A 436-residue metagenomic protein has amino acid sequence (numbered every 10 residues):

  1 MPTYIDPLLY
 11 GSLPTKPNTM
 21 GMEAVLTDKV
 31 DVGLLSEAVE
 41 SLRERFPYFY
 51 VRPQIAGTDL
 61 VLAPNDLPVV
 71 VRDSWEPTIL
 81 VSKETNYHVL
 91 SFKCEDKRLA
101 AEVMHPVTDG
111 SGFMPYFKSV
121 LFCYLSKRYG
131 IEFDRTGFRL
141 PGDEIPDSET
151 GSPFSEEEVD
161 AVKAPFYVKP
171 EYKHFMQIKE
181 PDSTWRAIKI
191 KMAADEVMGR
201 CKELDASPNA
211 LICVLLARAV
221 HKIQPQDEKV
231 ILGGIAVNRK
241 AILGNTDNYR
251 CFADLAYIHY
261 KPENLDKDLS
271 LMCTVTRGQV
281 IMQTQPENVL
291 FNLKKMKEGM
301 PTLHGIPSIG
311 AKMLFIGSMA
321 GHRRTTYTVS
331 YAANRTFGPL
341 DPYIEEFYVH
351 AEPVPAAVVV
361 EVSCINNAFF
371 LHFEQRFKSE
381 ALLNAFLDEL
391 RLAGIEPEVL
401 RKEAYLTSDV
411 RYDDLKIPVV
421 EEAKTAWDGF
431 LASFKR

Functional and structural regions predicted by a protein language model:
M1-D59, D66-S91, K222-R436: Acyl-thioester-dependent acyl-group transfer interface
M1-I5, E23, V107-P115, S119-G199 (+1 more regions): Non-catalytic, low-complexity flexible loops and terminal extensions
D28-F46, E102-K118, A187-Q226, V329 (+2 more regions): Acyl activation and transfer enzymes in specialized metabolism, enriched for ANL adenylate-forming modules
G57-L67, F138-A164, A210-P225, T325-F337: Charged, low-complexity, helix/coiled-coil-prone segments
I79, K83-K127, T136-E149, S363-L382: Histidine-centered acyl-transfer/condensation active-site motif and its immediate structural neighborhood
C94-D96, E203, R323: Short, well-ordered loop/turn elements at secondary-structure boundaries
